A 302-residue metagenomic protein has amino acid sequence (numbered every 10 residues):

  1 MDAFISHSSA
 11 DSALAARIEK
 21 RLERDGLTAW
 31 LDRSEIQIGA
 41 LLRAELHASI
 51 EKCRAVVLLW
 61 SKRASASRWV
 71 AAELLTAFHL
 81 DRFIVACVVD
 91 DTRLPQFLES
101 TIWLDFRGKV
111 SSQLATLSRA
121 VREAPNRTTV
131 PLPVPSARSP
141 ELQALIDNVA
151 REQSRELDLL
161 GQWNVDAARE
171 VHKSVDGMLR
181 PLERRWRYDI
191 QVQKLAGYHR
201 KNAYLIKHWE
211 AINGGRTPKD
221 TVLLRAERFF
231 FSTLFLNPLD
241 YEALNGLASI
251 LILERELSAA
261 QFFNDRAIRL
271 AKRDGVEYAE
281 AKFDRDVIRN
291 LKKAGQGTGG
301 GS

Functional and structural regions predicted by a protein language model:
M1-L59, R63, F78-F83, V88-T92 (+4 more regions): Conserved N-terminal substructure of TIR/SEFIR domains
A71, S111, R119, E123-D147: Long, contiguous interaction/recruitment modules in multidomain scaffold/adaptor proteins
T92-W103: Glycine-rich, charge-decorated loop segments at or immediately adjacent to ligand/cofactor-binding or catalytic sites
A137-W163, W186-I212, P238-L253, E277-A294: Amphipathic alpha-helical repeat scaffolds of TPR domains
G161-L179, G215-E227, A259-F263: Helix-turn-helix repeat elements of alpha-solenoid scaffolds
L182, S232-T233, A267: Canonical positions in the second alpha-helix
R185, L236, L270-D274: Structural marker of alpha-solenoid helical repeat scaffolds
S258-G275, S302: TPR/TPR-like (Sel1-like) alpha-helical repeat modules
